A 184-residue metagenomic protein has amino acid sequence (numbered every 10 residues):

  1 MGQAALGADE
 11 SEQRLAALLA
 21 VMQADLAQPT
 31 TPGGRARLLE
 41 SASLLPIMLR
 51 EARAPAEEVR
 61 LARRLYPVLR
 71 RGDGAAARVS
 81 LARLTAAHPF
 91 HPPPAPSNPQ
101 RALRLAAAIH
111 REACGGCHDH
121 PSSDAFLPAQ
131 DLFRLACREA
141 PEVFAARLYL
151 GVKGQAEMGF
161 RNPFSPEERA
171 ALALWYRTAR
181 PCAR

Functional and structural regions predicted by a protein language model:
M1, E12-M22, D73-T85: Transmembrane alpha-helices
G2-G7, A16, A20-L38, R50-L69: Long, low-complexity or tandemly repetitive, helically biased scaffold regions used for multimeric assembly/adhesion
A5-D9, L26-L39, F126-D131, Y149-R184: Axial heme c-ligation environment in periplasmic c-type cytochrome domains
E10, R14-A17, E40, L44 (+7 more regions): Extracytoplasmic/secreted proteins, especially bacterial periplasmic and envelope-associated proteins
M22, L26, L49, A77 (+6 more regions): Sec/Tat-exported extracytoplasmic proteins
R71-I109: Electrostatic cytochrome c docking/interface patches
P99-H120, L150: Sequence/structural segment immediately N-terminal to covalent heme-attachment motifs in c-type and related
G115-L150: Gly/Gly-Pro-rich "capping" loops immediately C-terminal to redox-active cysteine motifs in periplasmic/lumenal
